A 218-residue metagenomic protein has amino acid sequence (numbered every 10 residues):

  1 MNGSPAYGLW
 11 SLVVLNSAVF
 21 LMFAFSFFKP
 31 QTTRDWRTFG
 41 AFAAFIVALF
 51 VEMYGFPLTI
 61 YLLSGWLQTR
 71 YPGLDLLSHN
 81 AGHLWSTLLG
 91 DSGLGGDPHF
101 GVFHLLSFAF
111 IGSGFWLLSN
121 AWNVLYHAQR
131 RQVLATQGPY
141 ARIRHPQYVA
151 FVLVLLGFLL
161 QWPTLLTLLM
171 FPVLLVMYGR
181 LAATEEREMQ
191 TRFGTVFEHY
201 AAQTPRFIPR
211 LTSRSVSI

Functional and structural regions predicted by a protein language model:
M1-T136, V154-I218: Membrane-anchoring alpha-helices and their flanking helix-loop junctions
R142-V149: Histidine-centered phosphotransfer motif of kinases
